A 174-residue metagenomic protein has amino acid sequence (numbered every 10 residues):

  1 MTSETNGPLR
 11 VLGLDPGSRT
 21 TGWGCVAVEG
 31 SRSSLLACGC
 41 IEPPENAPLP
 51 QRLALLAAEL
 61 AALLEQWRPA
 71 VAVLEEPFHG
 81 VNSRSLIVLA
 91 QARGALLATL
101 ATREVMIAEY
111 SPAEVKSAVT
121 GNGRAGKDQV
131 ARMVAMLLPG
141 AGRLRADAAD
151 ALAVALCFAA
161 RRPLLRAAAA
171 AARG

Functional and structural regions predicted by a protein language model:
M1-G174: Phosphate- and other anionic-substrate recognition elements at nucleic-acid/protein interfaces
